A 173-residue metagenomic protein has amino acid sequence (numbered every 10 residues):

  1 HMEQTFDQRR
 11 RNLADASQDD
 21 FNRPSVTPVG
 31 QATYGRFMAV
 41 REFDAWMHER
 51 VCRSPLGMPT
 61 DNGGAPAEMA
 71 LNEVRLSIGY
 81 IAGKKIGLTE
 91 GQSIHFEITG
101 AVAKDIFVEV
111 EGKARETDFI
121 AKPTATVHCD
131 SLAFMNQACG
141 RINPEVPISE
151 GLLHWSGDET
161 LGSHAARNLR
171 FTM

Functional and structural regions predicted by a protein language model:
H1-V29, G35: Active-site-adjacent scaffolding segments
M2, M38-R41, V127: Aromatic-acidic/polar surface patches that form glycan- and anion
E3-F6, E42, A166: Generic structural concept
T27-A82: Short, contiguous alpha-helical
P55-L71, S93, V146-D158: Short alpha-helical "patches" and their helix-cap loops
A67-V110: A glycine-rich beta-turn/hairpin centered on an aromatic-Pro dipeptide
A103-T124: Acidic/His-leaning functional-site neighborhoods
F119-M173: C-terminal interaction segments
